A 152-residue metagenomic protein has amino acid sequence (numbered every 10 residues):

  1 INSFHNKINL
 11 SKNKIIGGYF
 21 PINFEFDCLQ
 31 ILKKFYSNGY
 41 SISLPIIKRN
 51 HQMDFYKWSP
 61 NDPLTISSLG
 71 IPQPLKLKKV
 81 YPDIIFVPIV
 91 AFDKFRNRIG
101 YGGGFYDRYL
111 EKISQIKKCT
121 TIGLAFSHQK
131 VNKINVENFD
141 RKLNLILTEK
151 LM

Functional and structural regions predicted by a protein language model:
I1-V80: N-terminal active-site beta-alpha-beta segment that forms phosphate/nucleotide-binding and substrate-recognition loops
I22-F24, V90-K94: Short glycine-rich anion-binding loops that position phosphate/pyrophosphate groups of nucleotides and phosphorylated
L32, Y101-D107: Charged helix-capping and loop-helix junction motifs
N38-G39, P88, I116: Structured helix-beta-strand junction loops
I42, F86, G102, I146: Residue-level signal for inorganic ion chemistry
P63, V87, D93: Anionic-ligand binding patches
V80-I85, K94-N97, R108-M152: Surface-exposed, charge/polar-rich loops and edge strands
